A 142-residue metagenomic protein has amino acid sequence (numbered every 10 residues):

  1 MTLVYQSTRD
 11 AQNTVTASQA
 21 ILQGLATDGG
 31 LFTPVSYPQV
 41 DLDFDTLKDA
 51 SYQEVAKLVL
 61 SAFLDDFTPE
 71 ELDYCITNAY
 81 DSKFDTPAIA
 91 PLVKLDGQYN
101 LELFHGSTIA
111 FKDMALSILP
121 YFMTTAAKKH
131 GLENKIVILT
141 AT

Functional and structural regions predicted by a protein language model:
M1-T142: PLP-dependent amino-acid enzyme catalytic core
